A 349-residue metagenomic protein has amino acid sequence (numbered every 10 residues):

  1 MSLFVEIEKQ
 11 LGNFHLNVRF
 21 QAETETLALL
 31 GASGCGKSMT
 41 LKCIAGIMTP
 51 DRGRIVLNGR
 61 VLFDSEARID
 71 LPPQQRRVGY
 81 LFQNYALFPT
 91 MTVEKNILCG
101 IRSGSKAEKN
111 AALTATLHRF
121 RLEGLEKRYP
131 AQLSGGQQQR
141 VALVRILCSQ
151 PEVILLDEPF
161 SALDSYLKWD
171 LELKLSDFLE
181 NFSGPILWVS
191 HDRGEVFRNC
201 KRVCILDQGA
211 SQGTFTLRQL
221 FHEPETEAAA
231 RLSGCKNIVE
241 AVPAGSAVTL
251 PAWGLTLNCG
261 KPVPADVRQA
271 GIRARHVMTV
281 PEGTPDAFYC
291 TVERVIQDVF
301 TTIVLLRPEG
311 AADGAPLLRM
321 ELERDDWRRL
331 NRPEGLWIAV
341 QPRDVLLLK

Functional and structural regions predicted by a protein language model:
F4-A32, S38-M39, G46-T49, R60-V61 (+2 more regions): Non-catalytic connector elements of ABC transporters
A28, D70-P72, R76-A86, L187: ABC nucleotide-binding domain signature
S38-L41, V141: ABC ATPase nucleotide-binding domain helices that frame the ATP-binding cleft
K42-C43, R202: The short alpha-helix immediately C-terminal to the Walker A/P-loop
M48-T49, V56, A86, R102: A position-specific signal in ABC ATPase nucleotide-binding domains
G53-S65: Conserved ABC transporter NBD signature motif
R77-G79, T92-A228: ABC ATPase nucleotide-binding domains
F221-A244, G271: C-terminal boundary and immediately downstream tail of ABC-type ATPase nucleotide-binding domains
